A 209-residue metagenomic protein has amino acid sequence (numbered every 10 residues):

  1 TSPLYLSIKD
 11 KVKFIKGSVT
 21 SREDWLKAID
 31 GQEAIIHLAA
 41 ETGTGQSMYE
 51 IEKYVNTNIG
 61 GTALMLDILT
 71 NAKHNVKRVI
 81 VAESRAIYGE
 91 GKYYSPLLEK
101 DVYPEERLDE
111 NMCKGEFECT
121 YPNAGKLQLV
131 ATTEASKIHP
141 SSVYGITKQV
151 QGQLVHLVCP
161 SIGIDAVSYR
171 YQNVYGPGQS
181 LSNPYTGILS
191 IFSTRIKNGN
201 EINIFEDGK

Functional and structural regions predicted by a protein language model:
T1-Q172: N-terminal Rossmann-like NAD(P)+-binding domain of SDR-like oxidoreductases, especially those catalyzing
L38, R195-I196: Conserved catalytic core of Hanks-type protein kinase domains
M48, I196-K197: Hydrophobic residues in alpha-helical segments
D67, S190-R195: Generic alpha-helical structural context detector
N71, K197-N198: Residues at helix-coil transition
Q149, I162-I164, V174-S190, N198-N200 (+1 more regions): Glycine/proline-rich active-site loop of Rossmann-fold NAD(P)-dependent oxidoreductases
